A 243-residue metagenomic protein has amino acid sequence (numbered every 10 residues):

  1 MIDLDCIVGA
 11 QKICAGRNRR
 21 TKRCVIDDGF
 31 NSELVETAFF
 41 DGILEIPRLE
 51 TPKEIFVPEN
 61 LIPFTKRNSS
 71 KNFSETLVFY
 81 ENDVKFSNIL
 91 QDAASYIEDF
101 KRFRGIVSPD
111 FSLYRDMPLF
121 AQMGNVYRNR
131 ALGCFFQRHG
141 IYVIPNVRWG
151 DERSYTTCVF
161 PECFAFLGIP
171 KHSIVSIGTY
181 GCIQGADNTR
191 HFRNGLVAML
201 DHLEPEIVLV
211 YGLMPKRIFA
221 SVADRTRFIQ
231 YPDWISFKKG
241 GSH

Functional and structural regions predicted by a protein language model:
M1-T51, V222-H243: C-terminal accessory extensions appended to soluble enzyme cores
F30-F73, L77-E81: N-terminal leader regions that mediate targeting or early regulatory function
T65-K71, L77-E81, S87-G240: Eukaryote-skewed repeat-based solenoidal scaffolds used as protein-protein interaction platforms, primarily
